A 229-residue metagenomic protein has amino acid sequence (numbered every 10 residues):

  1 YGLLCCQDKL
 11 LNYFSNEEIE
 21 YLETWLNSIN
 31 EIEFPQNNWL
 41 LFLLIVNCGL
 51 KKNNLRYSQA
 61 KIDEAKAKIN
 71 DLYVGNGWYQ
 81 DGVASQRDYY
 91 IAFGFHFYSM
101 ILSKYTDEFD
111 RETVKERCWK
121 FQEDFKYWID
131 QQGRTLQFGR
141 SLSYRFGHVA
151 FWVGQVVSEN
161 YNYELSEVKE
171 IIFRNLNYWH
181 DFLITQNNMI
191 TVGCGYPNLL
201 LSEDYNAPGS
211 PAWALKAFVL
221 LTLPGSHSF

Functional and structural regions predicted by a protein language model:
Y1-G154: Aromatic-lined, polymer-binding surfaces characteristic of secreted/periplasmic polysaccharide-degrading enzymes
V156-F229: Extended polysaccharide-engagement surfaces of secreted carbohydrate-active enzymes
